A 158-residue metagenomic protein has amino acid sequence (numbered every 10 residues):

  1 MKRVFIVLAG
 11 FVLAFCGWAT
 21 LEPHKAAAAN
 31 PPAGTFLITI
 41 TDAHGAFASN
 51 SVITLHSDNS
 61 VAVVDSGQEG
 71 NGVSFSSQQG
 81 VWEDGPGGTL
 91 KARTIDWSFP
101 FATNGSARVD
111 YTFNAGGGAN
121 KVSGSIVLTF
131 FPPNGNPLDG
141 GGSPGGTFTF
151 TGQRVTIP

Functional and structural regions predicted by a protein language model:
M1-V4: Positively charged n-region of N-terminal signal peptides that target proteins for export
V7-G17: Bacterial N-terminal signal peptides
A19, A26-A29: Boundary at the C-terminal end of the N-terminal hydrophobic targeting segment
A29-F47, Q78-G80: Tryptophan-anchored aromatic micro-motifs
F47-T89, D96-S98: N-terminal glycine/threonine-rich, aromatic-flanked beta-hairpin/loop signature
N50-L55, Q78-E83, A107-G117, V127 (+1 more regions): Hydrophobic/aromatic beta-strand elements that line small-molecule binding cavities or substrate pockets in beta-rich
L90-T129: Acidic, glycine-rich flexible loop segments
L128-P158: Edge beta-strand at a domain terminus
